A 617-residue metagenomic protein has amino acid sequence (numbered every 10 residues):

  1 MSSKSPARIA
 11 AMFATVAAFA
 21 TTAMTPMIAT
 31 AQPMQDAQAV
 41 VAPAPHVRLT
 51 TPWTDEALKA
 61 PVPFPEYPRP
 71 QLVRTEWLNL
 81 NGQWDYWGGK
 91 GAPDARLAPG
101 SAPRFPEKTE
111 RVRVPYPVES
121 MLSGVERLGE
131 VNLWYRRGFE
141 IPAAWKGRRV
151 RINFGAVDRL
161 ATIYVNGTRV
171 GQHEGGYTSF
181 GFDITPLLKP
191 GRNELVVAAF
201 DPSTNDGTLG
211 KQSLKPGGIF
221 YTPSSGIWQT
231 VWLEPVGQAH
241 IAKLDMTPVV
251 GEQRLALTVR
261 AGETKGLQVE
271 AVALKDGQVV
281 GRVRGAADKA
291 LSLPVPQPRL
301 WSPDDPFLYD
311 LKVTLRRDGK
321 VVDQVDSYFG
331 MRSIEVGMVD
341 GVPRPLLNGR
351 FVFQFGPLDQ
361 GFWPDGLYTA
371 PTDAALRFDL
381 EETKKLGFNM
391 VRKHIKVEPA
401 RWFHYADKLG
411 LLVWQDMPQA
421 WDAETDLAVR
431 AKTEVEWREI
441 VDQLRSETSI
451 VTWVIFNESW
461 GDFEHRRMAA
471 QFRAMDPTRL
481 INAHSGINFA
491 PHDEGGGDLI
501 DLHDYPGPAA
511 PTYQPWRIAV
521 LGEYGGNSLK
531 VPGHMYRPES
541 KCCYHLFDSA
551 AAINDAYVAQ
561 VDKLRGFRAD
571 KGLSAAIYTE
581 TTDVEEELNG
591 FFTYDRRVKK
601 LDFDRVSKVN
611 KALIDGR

Functional and structural regions predicted by a protein language model:
S2-A14: Bacterial N-terminal signal peptides that target proteins for export
A11-P26: Bacterial N-terminal signal peptides
D36-N153, T208-F220, S224-I227, V236-G237 (+3 more regions): Extended carbohydrate-recognition surfaces in non-catalytic/accessory domains of CAZymes and lectin-like proteins
W87-G89, V125-E126, E130-H240, T264 (+3 more regions): Accessory beta-strand-rich segments of carbohydrate-active enzymes
V165, Q253-G285: Beta-strand-rich binding/interaction modules
P235-T264, R344, I614-R617: Surface beta-strand/loop "capping" patches
L244-M246, K312-T383, A612: N-terminal carbohydrate-binding accessory modules
L380-E381, M390-R605, V609: Substrate-binding/catalytic cleft of secreted carbohydrate-active enzymes, primarily glycoside hydrolases
